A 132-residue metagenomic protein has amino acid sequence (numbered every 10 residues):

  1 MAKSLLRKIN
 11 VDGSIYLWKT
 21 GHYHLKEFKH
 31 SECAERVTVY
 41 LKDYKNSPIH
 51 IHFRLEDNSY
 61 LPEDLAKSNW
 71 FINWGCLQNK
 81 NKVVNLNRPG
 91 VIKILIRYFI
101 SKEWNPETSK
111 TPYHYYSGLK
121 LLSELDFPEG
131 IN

Functional and structural regions predicted by a protein language model:
M1-H30: Short N-terminal edge-element motif at the start of the domain
L5, K26-F28, Y40, N85 (+2 more regions): Generic structural signal for short, flexible, solvent-exposed coil/loop and linker residues
R7, W18, E35-V37, I51: Hydrophobic residues positioned within well-ordered beta-strands of beta-sheet architectures
D12, K19-G21, Y40-K42, H52-E56 (+1 more regions): A structural detector for beta-sheet-dominated domains
G21-S47: Short, surface-exposed, low-complexity cationic segments
S47-N132: Acidic, low-complexity intrinsically disordered segments
